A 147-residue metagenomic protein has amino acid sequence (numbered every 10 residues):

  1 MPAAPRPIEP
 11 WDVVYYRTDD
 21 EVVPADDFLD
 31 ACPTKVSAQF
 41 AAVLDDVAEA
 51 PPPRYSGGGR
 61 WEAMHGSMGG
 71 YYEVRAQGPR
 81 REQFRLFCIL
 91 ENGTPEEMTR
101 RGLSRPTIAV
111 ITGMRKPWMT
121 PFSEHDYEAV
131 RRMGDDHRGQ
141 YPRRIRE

Functional and structural regions predicted by a protein language model:
M1-E82, N92-I108, M114-E147: Basic, Lys/Arg-enriched alpha-helical interface segments
